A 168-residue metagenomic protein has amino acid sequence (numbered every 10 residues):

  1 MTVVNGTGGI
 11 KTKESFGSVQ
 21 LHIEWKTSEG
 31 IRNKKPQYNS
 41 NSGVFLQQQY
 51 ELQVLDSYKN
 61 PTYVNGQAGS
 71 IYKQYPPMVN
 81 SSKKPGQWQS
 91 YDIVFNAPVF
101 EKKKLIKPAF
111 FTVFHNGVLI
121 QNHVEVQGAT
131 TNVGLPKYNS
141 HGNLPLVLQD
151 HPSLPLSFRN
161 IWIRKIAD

Functional and structural regions predicted by a protein language model:
M1-D168: Carbohydrate-interacting regions of secretory-pathway proteins
